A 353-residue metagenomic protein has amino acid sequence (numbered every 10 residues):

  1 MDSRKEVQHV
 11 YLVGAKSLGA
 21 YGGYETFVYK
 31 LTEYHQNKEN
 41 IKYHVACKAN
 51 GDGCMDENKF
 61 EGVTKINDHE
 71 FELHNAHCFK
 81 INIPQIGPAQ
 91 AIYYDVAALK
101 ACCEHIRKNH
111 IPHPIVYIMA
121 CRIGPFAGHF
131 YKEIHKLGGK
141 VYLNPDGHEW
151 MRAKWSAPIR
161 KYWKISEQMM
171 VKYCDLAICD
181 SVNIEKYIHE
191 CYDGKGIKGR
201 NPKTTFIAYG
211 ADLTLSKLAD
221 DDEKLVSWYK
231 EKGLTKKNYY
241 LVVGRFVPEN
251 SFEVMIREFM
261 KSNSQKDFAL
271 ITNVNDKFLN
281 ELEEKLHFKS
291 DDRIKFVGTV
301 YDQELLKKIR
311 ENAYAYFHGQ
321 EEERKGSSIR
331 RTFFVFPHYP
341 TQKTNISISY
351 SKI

Functional and structural regions predicted by a protein language model:
K5-V7, L12-Y21, Y34-P88, I184 (+3 more regions): N-terminal strand-loop element at the rim of the active site of nucleotide-sugar-dependent glycosyltransferases
V10-V13, Y229-N250, I256-N263, A269: Conserved donor-binding/catalytic core segment of Leloir-type glycosyltransferases
C47-G51, A211-D212, V243, D267-E283 (+1 more regions): Glycosyltransferase donor-sugar binding loop
N58-I66, K217-G233: A short helix/loop element that forms part of the nucleotide-sugar donor recognition site in Leloir-type
Q90-C102, H113-P145: An aromatic- and histidine-rich active-site surface loop
I159-C179: Membrane-proximal helix-turn-helix segments that form the acceptor-binding/catalytic region of lipid-linked
K172-K203, A211-S216, L225: A short, active-site helix/loop in glycosyltransferases that binds the activated sugar's phosphate group
K308-R324, F336-P337: Acidic donor-binding loop of glycosyltransferase active sites
